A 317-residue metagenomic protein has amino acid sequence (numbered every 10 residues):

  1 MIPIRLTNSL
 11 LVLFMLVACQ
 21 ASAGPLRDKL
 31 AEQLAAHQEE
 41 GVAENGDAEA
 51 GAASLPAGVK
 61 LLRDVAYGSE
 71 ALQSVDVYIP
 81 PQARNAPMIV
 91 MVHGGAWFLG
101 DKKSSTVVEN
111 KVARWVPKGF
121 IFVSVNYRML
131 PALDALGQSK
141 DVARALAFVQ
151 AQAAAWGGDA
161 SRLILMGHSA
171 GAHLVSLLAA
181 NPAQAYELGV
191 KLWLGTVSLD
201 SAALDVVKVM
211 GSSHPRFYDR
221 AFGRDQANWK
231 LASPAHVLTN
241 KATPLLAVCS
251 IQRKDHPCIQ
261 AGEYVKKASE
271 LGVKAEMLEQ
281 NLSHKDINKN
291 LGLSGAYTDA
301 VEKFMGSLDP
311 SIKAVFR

Functional and structural regions predicted by a protein language model:
L26-A83: N-terminal cap/lid segment of alpha/beta-hydrolase-fold proteins
S54-A57, S201-V237: Mobile cap/lid helix-loop segments that gate and shape the active-site cleft of serine hydrolases
N85-A96: Short beta-strand element of the alpha/beta-hydrolase
K103-V123: Short amphipathic alpha-helix adjacent to the substrate-entry channel of hydrolases
L133-A153: Alpha/beta-hydrolase active-site loop
A147-G211: Primarily recognizes the serine-hydrolase "nucleophile elbow" in alpha/beta-hydrolase and SGNH/GDSL folds
V248, G262-V265, S269-R317: C-terminal catalytic histidine-bearing segment of alpha/beta-hydrolase fold enzymes
K254-G262: Conserved alpha/beta-hydrolase "acid-adjacent" motif
